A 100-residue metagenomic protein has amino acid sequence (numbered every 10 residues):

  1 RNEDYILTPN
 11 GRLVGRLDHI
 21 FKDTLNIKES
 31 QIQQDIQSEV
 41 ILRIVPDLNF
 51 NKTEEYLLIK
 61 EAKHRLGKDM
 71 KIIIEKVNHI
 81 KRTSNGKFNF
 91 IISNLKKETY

Functional and structural regions predicted by a protein language model:
R1-Y100: Active-site glycine/GP-rich loop and adjacent strand/helix microenvironment that borders small-molecule binding pockets
